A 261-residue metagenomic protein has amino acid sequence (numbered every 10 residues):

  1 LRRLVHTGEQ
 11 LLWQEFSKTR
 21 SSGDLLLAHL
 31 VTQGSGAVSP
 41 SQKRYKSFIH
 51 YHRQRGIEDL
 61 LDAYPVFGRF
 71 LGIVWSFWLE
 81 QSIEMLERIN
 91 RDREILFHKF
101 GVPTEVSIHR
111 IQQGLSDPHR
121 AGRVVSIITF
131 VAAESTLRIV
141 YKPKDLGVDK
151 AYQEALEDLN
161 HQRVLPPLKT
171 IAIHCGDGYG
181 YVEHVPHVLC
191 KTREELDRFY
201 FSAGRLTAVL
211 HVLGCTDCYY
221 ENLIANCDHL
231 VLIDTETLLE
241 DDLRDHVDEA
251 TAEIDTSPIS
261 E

Functional and structural regions predicted by a protein language model:
L1-C215, N226-V231: Conserved ATP-binding subdomain of kinase catalytic cores across diverse folds
V188-C190, G214-E261: Catalytic activation segment of kinase domains across protein kinase-like and atypical kinase folds
